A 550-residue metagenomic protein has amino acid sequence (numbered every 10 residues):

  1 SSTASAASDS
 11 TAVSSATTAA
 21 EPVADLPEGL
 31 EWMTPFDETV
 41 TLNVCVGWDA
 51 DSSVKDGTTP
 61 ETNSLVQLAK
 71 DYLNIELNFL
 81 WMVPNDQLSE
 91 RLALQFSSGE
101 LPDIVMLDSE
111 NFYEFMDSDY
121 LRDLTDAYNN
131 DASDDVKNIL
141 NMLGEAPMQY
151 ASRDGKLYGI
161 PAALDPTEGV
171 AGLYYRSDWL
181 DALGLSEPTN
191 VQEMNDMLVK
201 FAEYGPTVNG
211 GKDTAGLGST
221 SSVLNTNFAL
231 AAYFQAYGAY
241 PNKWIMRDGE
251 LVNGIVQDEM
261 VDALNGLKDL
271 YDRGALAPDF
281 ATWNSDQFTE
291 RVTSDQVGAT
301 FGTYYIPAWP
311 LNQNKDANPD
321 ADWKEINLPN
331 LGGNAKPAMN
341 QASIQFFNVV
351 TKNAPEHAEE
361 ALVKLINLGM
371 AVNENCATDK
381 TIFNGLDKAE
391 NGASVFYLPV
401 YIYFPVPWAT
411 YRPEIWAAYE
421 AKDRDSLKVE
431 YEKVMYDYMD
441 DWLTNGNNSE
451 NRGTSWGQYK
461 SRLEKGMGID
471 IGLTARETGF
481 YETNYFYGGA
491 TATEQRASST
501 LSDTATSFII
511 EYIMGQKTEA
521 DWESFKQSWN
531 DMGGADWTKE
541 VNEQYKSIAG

Functional and structural regions predicted by a protein language model:
S1-E193, P241, V252-N253, A377 (+1 more regions): Conserved N-terminal structural module of periplasmic/extracytoplasmic solute-binding proteins
E21, W32-T34, D123-L143, S186 (+4 more regions): Short, solvent-exposed loop/beta-turn-alpha elements that line the ligand-binding surface or hinge of extracytoplasmic
D25-E31, Q87-L94, D108-E110, L143-A146 (+5 more regions): Short alpha-helical segments and helix-capping/turn motifs at coil-helix boundaries
V44-C45, T214-S221, E325-N327: Extended hydrophobic secondary-structure segments that form protein cores and membrane-embedded regions
S109-Y150, M197-A202, K212-W244, G298-N312: Carboxylate/His-rich catalytic cores and anion/metal-binding grooves
D131, S152-T226, I245-R291, Q296-T303 (+2 more regions): Helix-loop-helix "hinge/cap" segment bordering the ligand-binding cleft or interdomain interface
S222-N242, Y271-E432: Extracytoplasmic/periplasmic substrate-binding proteins
V372-S507, Q516: Conserved small-residue motifs centered on glycine
